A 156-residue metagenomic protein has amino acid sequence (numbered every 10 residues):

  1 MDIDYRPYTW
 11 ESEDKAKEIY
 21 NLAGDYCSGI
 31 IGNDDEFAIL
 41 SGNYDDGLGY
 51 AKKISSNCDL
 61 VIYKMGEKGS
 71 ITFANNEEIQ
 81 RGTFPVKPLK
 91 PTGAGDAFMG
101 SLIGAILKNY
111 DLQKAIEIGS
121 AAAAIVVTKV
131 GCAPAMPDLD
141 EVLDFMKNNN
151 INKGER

Functional and structural regions predicted by a protein language model:
M1-Y50, E67-G69: Conserved beta-alpha-beta core of the PfkB/ribokinase-like small-molecule kinase fold
Y44-R156: Conserved phosphate-binding/catalytic region of the ribokinase-like
